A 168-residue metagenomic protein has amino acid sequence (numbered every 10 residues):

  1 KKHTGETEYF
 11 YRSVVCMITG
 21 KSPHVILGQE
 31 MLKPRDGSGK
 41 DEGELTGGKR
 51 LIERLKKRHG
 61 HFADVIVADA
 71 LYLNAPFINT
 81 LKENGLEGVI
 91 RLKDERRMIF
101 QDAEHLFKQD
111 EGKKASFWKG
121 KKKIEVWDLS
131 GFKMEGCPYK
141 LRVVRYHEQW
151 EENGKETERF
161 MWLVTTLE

Functional and structural regions predicted by a protein language model:
K1-I90: Conserved, well-structured functional cores that handle cations and Mg-NTP chemistry
E87-E168: An anionic, glycine-rich sequence signature occurring as long contiguous blocks
